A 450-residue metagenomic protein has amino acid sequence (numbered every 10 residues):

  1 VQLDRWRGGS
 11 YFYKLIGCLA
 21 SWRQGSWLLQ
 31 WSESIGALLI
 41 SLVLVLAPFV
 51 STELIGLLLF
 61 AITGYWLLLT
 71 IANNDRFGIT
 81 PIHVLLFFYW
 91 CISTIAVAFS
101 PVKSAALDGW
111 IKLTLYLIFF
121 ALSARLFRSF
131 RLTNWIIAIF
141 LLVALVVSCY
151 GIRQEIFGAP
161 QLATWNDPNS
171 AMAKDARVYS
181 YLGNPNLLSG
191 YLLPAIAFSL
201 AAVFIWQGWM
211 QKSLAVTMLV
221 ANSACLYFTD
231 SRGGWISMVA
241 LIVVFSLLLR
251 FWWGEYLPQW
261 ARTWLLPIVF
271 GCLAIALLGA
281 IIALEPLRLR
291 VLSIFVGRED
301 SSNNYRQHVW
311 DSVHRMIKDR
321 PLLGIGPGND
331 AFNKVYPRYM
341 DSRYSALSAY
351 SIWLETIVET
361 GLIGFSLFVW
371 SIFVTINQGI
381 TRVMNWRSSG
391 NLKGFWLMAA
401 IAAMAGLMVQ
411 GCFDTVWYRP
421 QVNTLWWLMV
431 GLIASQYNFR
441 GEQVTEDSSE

Functional and structural regions predicted by a protein language model:
V1-D108, I118, R128-N134, A138-L141 (+3 more regions): Transmembrane signal-anchor hairpin modules in multi-pass inner-membrane enzymes, especially those that act on
I40-L44, A61-T63, W90, T94-I95 (+10 more regions): Alpha-helical transmembrane segments of multi-pass inner-membrane proteins
L44-V50, I357-T360, L392-S435: Membrane helix-loop boundary segments at the extracytoplasmic
F49-L58, D108-G109, S180-L192, G233-G234 (+2 more regions): Membrane-interface micro-motifs in multi-pass membrane enzymes
L57-F60, G361-F373: Hydrophobic alpha-helical transmembrane segments
F99-L107, Y227-R232, C412-W417: Membrane-interface helix caps and helix-loop-helix hairpins in membrane proteins
A171-V178, P258-W264, L278-D311, K318 (+1 more regions): Flexible juxtamembrane loops connecting transmembrane helices in multi-pass membrane enzymes that build or modify
G297-D311, R315, D319, L323-T360: Long extracytoplasmic/lumenal interhelical loops at the membrane interface of multi-pass membrane proteins
